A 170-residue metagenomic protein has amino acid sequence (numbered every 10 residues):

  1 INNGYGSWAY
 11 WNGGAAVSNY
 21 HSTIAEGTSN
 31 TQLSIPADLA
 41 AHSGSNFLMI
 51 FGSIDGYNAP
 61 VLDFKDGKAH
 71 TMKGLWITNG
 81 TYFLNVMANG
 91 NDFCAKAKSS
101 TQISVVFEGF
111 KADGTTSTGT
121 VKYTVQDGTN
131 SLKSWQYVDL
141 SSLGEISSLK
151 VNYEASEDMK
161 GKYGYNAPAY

Functional and structural regions predicted by a protein language model:
I1-V61, G67: N-terminal targeting leaders for non-cytosolic proteins
Y5-W8, K73, L132: Intrinsically disordered regions, especially transient/low-confidence alpha-helical propensity segments and coil-helix
I35-S45, A97-S100, L140-I146: Short, surface-exposed loop and linker segments with low hydrophobicity and enrichment for Pro/Ser/Thr
S43-N46, A69-M72, Q102-S104: A structure-centric signal for secondary-structure junctions around beta-strands
S53, K73, I77-N89: Secretory/extracellular carbohydrate-interaction modules and structurally similar beta-sandwich "look-alikes"
G67-G74, E145-I146: Extended extracellular/luminal ectodomain segments enriched in beta-structured repeat modules
V86-V105: Short coil-to-beta strand junction motifs in C2/discoidin
S104-Y170: Terminal, low-complexity interaction segments
